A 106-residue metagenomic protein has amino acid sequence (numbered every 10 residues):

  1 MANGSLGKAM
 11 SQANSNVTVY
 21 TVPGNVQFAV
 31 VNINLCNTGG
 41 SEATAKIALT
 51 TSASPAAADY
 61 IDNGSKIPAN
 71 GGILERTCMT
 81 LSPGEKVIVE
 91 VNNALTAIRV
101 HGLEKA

Functional and structural regions predicted by a protein language model:
M1, K8, I47, A56-A57: Residue-level detector of intrinsically disordered, flexible termini and proteolytic processing junctions
M1-C36, S82, E90-A106: C-terminal interaction-tip segments
N32, T44-K46: Conserved beta-strand and immediately adjacent loop positions that scaffold enzyme active sites
T38-A43: A short beta-turn/strand-edge loop motif at beta-sheet boundaries
K46-T50, R99-H101: Beta-strand signatures of extracellular beta-sandwich domains
T50-P55, K105: Change "in extracellular beta-sheet-rich domains … of secreted and cell-surface proteins" to "in beta-sheet-rich domains
A53-K86: Intrinsically disordered, low-complexity Pro/Gly/Ser/Thr-rich segments with frequent PxxP/GP/PP motifs and embedded
